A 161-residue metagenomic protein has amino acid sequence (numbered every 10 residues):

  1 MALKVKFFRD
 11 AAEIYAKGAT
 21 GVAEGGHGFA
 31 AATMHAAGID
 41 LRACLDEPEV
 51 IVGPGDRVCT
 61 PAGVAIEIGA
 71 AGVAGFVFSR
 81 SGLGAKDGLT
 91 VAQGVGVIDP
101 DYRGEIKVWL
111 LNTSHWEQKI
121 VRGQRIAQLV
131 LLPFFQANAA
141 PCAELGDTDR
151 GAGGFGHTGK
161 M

Functional and structural regions predicted by a protein language model:
M1-M161: Non-catalytic terminal segments and appended small domains
